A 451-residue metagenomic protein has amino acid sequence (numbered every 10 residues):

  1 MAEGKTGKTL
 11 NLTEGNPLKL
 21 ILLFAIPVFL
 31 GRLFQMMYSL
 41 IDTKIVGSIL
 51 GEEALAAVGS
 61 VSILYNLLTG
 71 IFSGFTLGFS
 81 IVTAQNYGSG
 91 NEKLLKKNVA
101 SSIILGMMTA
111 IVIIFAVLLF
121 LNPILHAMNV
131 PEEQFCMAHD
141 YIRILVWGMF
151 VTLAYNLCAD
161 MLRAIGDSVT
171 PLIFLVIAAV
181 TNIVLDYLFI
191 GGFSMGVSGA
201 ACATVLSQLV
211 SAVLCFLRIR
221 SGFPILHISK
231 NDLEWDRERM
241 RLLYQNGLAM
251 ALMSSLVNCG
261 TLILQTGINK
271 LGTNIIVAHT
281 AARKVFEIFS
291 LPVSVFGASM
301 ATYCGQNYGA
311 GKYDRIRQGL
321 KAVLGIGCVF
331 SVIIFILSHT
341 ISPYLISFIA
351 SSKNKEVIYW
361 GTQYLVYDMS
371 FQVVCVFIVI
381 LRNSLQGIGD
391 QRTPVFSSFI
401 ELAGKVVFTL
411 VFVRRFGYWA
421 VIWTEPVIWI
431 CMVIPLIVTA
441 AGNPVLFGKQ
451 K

Functional and structural regions predicted by a protein language model:
M1-A25, T83-G148, G192-L248, C304-S370 (+1 more regions): Short alpha-helical transmembrane segments in multi-pass integral membrane proteins
L12-I49, I63-G78, V82, M107-I114 (+4 more regions): N-terminal transmembrane alpha-helices
L23-D42, I144, Y155, A178 (+5 more regions): Transmembrane helical elements of multi-pass membrane transporters/channels
V28, R32, K44, I81 (+15 more regions): Transmembrane alpha-helix boundary and packing residues in multipass membrane permease domains and related
M37-A56, L125-E132, L188-M195, S255-I288 (+4 more regions): Helix-terminus/linker motif at the lipid-water interface of multi-pass membrane proteins
V46-N66, E132-M137, V197-S198, R239-N246 (+5 more regions): Interfacial/gating helices of multi-pass transporter permease domains
L55-F115, T152-P171, A278-S342, C375-S397: Small-residue-rich hydrophobic transmembrane alpha-helices
T76, L145-R163, P171-A179, A200-C215 (+4 more regions): Short runs within selected transmembrane alpha-helices of multi-pass transporters and secretion channels
